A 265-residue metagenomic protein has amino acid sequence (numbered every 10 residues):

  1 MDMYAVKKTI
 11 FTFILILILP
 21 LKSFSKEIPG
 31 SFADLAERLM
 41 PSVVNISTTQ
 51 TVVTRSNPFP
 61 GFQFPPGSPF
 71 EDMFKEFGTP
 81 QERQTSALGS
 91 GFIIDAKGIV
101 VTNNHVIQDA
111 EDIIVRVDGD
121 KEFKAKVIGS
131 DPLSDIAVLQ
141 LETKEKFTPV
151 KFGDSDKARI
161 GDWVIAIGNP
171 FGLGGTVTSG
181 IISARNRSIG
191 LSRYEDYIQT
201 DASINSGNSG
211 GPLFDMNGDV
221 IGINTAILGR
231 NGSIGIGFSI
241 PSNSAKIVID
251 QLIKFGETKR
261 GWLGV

Functional and structural regions predicted by a protein language model:
M1-D2, I16: A general, composition-driven signal for non-globular sequence regions
D2-F11: Bacterial N-terminal signal peptides that target proteins for export
F11-T12, T79: General helical structural elements
T12-K22: Bacterial N-terminal signal peptides
F24-V265: Serine-dependent protease modules
